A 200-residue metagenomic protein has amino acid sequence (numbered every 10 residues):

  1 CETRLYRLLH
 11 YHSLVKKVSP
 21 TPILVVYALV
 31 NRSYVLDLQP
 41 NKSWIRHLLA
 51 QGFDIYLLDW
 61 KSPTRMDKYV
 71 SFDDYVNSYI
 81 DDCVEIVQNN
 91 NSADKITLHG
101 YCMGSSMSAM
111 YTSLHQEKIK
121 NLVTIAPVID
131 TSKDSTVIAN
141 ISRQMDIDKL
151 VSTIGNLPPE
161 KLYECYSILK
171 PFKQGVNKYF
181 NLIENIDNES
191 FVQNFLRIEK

Functional and structural regions predicted by a protein language model:
C1-T64: Short, surface-exposed "cap/lid" segments of acyl-processing enzymes
Y56, T97, N121-V123: A structural signal for isolated positions on well-ordered beta-strands in alpha/beta enzyme cores
T64-R65, V128: Short secondary-structure capping/turn micro-motifs that flank functional sites
D67-Y69, S135: Conserved catalytic-core motifs of eukaryotic protein kinase domains, centered on the activation segment
Y69-N90: Alpha/beta-hydrolase active-site loop
N89, A93, M107-K200: Alpha/beta-hydrolase-fold enzymes
H99-G104, S108: Gly/Ala-rich beta-loop-alpha elbow adjacent to hydrolase catalytic centers
